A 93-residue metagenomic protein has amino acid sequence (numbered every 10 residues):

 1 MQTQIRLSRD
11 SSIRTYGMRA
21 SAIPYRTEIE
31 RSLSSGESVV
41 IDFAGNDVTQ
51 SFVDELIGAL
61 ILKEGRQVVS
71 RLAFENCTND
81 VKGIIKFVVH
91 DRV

Functional and structural regions predicted by a protein language model:
M1-S8: Short beta-strand/loop segment at the start of cytosolic alpha/beta domains
S12-S38, D42-H90: Amphipathic alpha-helical interaction surfaces in cytosolic regulatory modules
